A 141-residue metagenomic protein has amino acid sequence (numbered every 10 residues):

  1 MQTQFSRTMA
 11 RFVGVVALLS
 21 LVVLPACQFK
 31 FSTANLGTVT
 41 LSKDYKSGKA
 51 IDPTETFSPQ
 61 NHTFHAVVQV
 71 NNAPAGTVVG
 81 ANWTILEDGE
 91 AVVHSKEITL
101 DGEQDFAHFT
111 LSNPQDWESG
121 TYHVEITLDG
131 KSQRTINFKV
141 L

Functional and structural regions predicted by a protein language model:
Q2-V16: Bacterial N-terminal signal peptides that target proteins for export
L18-L21: Processing junctions and N-termini across compartments
V23-A26: C-terminal motif of bacterial Sec signal peptides marking the signal peptidase cleavage site
Q28-S119, T127-L128, S132-F138: Contiguous segments within soluble domain cores/interaction surfaces
